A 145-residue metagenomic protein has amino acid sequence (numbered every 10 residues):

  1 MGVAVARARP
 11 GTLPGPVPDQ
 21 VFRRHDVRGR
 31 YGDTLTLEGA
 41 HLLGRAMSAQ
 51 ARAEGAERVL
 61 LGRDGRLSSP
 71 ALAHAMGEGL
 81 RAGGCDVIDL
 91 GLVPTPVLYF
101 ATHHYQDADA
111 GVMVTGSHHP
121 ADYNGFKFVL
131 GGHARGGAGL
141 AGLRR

Functional and structural regions predicted by a protein language model:
G2-Q20, G29-R145: Gly/Ser-rich phosphate-binding catalytic loop and adjacent alpha/beta segment that cradle a phosphoryl group at enzyme
R23: Short acidic (Asp/Glu) and glycine-rich catalytic loops that position anionic groups and cofactors
